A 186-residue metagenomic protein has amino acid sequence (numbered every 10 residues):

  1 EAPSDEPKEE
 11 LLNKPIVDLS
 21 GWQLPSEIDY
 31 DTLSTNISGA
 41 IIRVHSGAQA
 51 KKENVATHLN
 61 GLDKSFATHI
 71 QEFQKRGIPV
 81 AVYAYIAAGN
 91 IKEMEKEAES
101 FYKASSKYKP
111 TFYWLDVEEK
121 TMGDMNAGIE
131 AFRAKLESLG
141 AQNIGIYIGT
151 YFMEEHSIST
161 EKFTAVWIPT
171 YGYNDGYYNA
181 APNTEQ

Functional and structural regions predicted by a protein language model:
P3-E9, I78-V82, F132-L136, E155-H156: Generic detector of short, locally flexible boundary/turn motifs and exposed helical patches
P3-Y30, S38, E161-Q186: Functionally critical loop-and-helix segments that line ligand-binding/catalytic clefts of soluble enzyme domains
P7-Y83: N-terminal carbohydrate-binding/catalytic regions of secreted carbohydrate-active enzymes
K14-D18, G89-I91, A141-I146, I168: Short linear motifs at secondary-structure transitions and domain/linker junctions
G21-P25, V44-A50, V80, I86-K92 (+3 more regions): Solvent-exposed loop/turn segments at secondary-structure junctions within structured extracellular/periplasmic domains
W22-D31, A56-E72, I91-S106, Y151-E155 (+1 more regions): Alpha-helical scaffolding within the catalytic cores of extracellular/periplasmic polymer-degrading hydrolases
A98-Q186: Surface-exposed substrate-engagement region within the catalytic domains of secreted or surface-exposed extracellular
